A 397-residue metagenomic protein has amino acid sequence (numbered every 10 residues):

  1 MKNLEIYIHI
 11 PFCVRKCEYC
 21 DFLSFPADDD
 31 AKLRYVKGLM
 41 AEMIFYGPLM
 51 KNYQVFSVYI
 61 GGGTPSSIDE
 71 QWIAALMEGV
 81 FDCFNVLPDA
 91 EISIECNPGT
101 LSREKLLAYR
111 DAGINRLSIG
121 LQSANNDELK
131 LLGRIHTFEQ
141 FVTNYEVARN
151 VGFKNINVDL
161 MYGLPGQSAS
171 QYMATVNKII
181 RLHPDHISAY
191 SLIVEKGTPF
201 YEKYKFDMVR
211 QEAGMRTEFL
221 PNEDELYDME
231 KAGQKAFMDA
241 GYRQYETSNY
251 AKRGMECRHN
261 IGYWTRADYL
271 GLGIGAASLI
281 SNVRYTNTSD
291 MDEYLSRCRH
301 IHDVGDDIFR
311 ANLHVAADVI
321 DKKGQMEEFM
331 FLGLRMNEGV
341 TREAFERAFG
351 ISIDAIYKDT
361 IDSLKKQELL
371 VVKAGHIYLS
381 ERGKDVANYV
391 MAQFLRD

Functional and structural regions predicted by a protein language model:
K2-I10: Immediate flanking context of iron-sulfur cluster ligation sites
K2-N3, S24-P48, Y53-I351: C-terminal scaffold of the Radical SAM
P11-S24: Local cysteine-cluster metal-coordination motifs and their immediate loop/turn environment, predominantly Fe-S cluster
F345, I361-Q367: Basic amphipathic alpha-helical segments that dock to polyanions
I351-S363: Short amphipathic alpha-helical interaction segments
K366-G375: A short, conserved structural fragment
H376-S380: Minor-groove-contacting beta-hairpin "wing" of winged helix-turn-helix DNA-binding domains
R382-D397: Short, amphipathic alpha-helical interaction segments positioned at domain boundaries
